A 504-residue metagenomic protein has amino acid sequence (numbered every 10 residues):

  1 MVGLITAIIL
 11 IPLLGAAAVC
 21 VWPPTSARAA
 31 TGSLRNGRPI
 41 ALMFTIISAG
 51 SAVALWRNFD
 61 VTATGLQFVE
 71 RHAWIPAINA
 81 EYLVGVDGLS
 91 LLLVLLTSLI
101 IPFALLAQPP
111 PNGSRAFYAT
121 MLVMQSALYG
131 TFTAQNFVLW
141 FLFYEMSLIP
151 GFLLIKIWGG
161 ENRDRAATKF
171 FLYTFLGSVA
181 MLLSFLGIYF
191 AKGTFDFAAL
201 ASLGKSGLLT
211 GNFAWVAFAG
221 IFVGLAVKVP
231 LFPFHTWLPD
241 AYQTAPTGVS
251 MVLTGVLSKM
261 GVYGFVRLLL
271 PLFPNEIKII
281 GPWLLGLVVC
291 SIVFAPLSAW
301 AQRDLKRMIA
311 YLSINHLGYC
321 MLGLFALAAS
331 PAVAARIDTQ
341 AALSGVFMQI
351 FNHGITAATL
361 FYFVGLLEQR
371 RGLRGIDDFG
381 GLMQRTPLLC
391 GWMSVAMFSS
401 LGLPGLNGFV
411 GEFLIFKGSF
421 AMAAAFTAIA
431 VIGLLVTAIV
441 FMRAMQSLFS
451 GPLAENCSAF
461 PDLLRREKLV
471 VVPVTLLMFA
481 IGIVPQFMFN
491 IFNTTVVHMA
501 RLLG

Functional and structural regions predicted by a protein language model:
M1-L4, A18-A107, P111-M121, T194 (+2 more regions): Transmembrane helix-loop-helix hairpins at membrane boundaries of multipass inner-membrane proteins
A7-A27, V223-A226, P230: N-terminal signal-anchor/start-transfer transmembrane helix
L34-I46, R165-F175, T386-C390, R465-P473: Alpha-helical transmembrane segments and their helix-start/interface "positive-inside/aromatic belt" motifs in integral
L42-S51, L122-V123, V216-I221, G391-S394 (+1 more regions): Alpha-helical transmembrane segments
M43-N58, T174-F185, L435, P473-F487: Hydrophobic alpha-helical membrane-insertion segments
F103-P109, S126-V138, G151-S447: Hydrophobic transmembrane alpha-helices and their helix-loop junctions in integral membrane proteins
E145: Short phosphate-coordinating micro-motif centered on Lys-Gly-acidic
A245, T386-L388, F441-G504: Cytoplasmic/organellar membrane-interface segments at the starts of transmembrane helices in multi-pass inner-membrane
